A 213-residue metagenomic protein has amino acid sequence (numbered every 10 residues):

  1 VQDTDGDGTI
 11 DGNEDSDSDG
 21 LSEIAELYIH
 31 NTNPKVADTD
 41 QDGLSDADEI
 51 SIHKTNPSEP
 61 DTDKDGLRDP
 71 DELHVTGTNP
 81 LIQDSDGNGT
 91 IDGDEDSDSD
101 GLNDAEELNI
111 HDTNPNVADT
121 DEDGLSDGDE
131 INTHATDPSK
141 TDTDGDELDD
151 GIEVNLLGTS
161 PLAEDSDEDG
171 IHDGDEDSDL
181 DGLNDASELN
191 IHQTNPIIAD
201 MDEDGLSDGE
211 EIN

Functional and structural regions predicted by a protein language model:
V1-N213: Extracellular calcium-associated, cysteine-rich motifs in secreted modular proteins
